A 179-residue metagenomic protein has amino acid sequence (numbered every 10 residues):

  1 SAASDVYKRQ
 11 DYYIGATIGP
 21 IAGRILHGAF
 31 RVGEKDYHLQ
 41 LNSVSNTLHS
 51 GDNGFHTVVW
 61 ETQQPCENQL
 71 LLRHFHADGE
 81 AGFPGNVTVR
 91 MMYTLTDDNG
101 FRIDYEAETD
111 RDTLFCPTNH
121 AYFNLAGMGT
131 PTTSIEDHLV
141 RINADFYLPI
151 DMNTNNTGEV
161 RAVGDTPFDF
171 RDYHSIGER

Functional and structural regions predicted by a protein language model:
S1-Y7: Short, small-residue-biased leader/transition segments that mark boundaries at the very start of proteins
D11-R31, N42: Short acidic, Pro/Gly- and aromatic-enriched capping/linker segments at domain boundaries
G33-K35, D110, N143: Short strand-coil-strand connectors
D36, Q40-D98: Extended, loop-rich substrate-binding clefts of extracytoplasmic carbohydrate-active enzymes
L48-D52, A81-G85, R111-P117, N153 (+1 more regions): A short, polar/proline- and glycine-enriched secondary-structure boundary/capping micro-motif
G51-V58, E108-E136, R141: Flexible glycine-rich active-site/ligand-binding loops centered on an Asp-His dyad
D78-G127: Acidic, contiguous internal or C-terminal segments within carbohydrate-active enzymes that form a structured patch used
T130-R179: Active-site/ligand-binding surface loops and adjacent short beta/alpha elements that line catalytic pockets across
